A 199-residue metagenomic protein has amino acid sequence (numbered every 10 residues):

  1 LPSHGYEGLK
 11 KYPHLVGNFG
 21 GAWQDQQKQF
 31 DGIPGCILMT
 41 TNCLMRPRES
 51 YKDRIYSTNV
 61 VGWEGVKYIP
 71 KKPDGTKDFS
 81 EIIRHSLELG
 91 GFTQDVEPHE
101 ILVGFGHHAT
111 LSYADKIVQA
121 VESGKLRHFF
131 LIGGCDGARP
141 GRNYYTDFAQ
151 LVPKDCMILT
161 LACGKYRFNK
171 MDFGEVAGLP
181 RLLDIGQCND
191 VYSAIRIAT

Functional and structural regions predicted by a protein language model:
L1-T199: Metallocofactor- and cofactor-centric catalytic cores in central/energy metabolism, strongly enriched
